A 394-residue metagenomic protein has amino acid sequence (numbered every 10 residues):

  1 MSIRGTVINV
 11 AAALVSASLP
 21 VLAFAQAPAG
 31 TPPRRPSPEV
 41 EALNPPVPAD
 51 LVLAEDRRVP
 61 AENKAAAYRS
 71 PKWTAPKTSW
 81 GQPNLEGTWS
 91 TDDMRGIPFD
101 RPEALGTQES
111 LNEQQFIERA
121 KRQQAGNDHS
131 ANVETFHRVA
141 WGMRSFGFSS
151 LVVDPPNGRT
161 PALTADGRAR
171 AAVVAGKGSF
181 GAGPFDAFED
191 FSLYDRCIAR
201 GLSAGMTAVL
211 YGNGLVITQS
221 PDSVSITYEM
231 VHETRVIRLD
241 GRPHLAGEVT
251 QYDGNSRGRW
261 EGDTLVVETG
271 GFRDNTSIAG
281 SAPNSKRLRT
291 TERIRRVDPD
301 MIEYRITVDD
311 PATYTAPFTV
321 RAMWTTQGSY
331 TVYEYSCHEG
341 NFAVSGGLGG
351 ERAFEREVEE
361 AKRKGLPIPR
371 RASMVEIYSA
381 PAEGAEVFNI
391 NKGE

Functional and structural regions predicted by a protein language model:
S2-I3, L22-E394: PEST-like low-complexity, intrinsically disordered acidic/proline/serine-rich tracts that flank trafficking/processing
I3-N9: N-terminal leader/presequence-like segments
N9-A23: Bacterial N-terminal signal peptides
